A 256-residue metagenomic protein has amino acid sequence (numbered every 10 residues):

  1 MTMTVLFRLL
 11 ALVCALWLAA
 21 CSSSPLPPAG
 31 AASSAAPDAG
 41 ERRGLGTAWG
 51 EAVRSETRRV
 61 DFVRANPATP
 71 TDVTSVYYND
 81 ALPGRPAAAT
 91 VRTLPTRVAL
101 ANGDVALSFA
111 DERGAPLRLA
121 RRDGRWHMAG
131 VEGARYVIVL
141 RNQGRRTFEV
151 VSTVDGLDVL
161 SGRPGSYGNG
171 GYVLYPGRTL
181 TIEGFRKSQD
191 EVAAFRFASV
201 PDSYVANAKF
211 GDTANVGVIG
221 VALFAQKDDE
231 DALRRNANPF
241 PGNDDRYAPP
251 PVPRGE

Functional and structural regions predicted by a protein language model:
M1-A19: Sec-dependent bacterial lipoprotein signal peptides
A19-E256: Intrinsically disordered, low-complexity segments enriched in small/polar residues
